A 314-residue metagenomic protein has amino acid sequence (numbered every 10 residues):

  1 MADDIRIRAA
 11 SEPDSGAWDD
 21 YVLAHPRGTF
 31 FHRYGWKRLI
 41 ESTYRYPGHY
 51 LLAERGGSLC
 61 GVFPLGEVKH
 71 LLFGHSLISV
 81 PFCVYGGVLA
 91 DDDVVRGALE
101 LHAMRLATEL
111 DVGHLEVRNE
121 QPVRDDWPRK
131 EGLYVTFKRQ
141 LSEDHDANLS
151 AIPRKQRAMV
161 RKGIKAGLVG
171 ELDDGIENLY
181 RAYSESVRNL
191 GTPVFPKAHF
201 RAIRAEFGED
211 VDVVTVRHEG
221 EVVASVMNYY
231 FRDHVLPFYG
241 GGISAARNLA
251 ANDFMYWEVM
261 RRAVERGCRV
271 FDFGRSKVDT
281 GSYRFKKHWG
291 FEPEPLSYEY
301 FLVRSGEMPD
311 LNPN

Functional and structural regions predicted by a protein language model:
D4-G56, F63-F73, N119-N248: A conserved beta-strand-loop-helix scaffold within acyl/acetyltransferase catalytic domains
L51-F63, L72, C83, D91-L106 (+1 more regions): Aromatic (often tryptophan-rich) hydrophobic motifs at membrane interfaces
E67-Y85: Conserved acyl-donor/pantetheine-binding loop and adjacent beta-alpha core of acyl/acetyltransferases and related
S79-G86, G132-K138, P295: Acyl/amide activation-and-transfer machinery of modular secondary-metabolite enzymes
V94-T136: Non-catalytic accessory segments adjacent to catalytic cores
